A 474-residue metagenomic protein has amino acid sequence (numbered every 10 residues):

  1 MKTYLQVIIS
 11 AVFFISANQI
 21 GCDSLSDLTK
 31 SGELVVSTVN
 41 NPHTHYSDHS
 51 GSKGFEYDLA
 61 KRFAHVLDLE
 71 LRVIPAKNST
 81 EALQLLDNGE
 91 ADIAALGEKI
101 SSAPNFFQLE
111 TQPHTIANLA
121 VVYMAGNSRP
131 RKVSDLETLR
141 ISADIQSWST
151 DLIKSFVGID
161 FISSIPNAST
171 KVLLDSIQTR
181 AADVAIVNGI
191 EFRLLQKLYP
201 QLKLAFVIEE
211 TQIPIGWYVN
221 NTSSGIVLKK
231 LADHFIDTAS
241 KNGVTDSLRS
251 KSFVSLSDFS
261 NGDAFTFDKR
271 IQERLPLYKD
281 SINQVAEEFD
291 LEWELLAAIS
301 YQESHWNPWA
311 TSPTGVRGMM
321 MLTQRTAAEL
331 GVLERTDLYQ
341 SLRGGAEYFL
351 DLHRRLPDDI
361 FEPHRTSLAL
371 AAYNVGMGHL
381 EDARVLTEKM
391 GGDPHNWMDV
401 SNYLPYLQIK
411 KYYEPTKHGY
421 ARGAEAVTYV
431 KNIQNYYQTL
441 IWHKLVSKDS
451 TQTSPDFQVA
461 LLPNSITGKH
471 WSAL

Functional and structural regions predicted by a protein language model:
G21-E98, S102-N105, S163-N167: Extracytoplasmic small-molecule ligand-binding "clamshell" domains of the periplasmic binding protein/Venus flytrap
T38-P42, Q112-G126, Q196-H234, F259-D263 (+1 more regions): Periplasmic-binding protein-like
G54-V66, A125-S149, I213-L256, P276 (+2 more regions): Extended ligand-binding regions for polar small-molecule ligands
L96-F106, S155, Q178-T211, E381-D382 (+1 more regions): A ligand-binding cleft/hinge motif common to bilobed small-molecule-binding domains
R140, I145, W309-L333, Y339-D351 (+2 more regions): Substrate-binding/active-site groove segments that recognize and process beta-1,4-linked N-acetyl-hexosamine
V219, L368-T439: Catalytic and substrate-binding regions of cell-wall glycan-acting enzymes that process beta-1,4-linked
L256-W306, Y339, L356-D359, L445 (+1 more regions): Export/targeting segments at the very N-terminus of extracytoplasmic proteins
L291-N307, L342-A346, A369-V375, I433: Short, functionally critical alpha-helical segments immediately adjacent to catalytic or ligand/cofactor-binding
